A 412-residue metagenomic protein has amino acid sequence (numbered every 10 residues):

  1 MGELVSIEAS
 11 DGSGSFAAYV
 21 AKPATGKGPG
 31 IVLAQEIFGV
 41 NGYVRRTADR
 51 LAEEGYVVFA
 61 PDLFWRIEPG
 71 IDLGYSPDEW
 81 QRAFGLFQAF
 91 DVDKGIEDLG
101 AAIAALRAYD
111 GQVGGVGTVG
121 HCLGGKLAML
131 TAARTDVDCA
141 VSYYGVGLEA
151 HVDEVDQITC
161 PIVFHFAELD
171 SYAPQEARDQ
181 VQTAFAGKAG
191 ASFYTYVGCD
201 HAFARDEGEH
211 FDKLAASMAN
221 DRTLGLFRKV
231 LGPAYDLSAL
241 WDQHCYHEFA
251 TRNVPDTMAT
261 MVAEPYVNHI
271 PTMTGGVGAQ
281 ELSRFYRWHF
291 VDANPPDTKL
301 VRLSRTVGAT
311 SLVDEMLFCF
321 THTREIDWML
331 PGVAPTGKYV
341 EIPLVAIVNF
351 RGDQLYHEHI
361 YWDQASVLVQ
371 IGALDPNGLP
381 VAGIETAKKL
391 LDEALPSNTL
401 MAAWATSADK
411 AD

Functional and structural regions predicted by a protein language model:
M1-T257, Y266, P271: N-terminal cap/leader regions of alpha/beta-hydrolase-fold enzymes, predominantly small-molecule hydrolases
V163, E168, A204, G208-D412: C-terminal and inter-domain tail/linker signature
